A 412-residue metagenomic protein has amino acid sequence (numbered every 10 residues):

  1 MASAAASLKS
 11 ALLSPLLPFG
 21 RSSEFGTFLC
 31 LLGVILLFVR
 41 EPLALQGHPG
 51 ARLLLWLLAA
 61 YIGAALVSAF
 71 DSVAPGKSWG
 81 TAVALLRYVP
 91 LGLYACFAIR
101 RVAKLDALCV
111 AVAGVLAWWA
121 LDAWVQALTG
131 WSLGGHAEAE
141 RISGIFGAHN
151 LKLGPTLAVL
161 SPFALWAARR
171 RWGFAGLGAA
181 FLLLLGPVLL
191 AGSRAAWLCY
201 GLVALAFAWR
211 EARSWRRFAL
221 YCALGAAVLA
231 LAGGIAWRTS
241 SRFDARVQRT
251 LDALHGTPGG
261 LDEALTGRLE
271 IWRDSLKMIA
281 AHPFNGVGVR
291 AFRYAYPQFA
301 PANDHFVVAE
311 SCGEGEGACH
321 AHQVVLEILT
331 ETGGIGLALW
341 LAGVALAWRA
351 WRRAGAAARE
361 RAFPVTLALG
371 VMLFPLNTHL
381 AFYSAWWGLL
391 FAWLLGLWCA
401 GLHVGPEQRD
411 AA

Functional and structural regions predicted by a protein language model:
M1-V67, V73-G80, P90, R100-V110 (+4 more regions): Transmembrane signal-anchor hairpin modules in multi-pass inner-membrane enzymes, especially those that act on
K9-S10, L66, P90, D106-E138 (+8 more regions): Alpha-helical transmembrane segments of multi-pass inner-membrane proteins
S22-E41, A82-L93, K152-S161, L198-L205 (+2 more regions): Membrane-embedded alpha-helical segments of multi-pass membrane proteins, especially the transmembrane helices
C30-F38, A204, A232, A338-L346 (+1 more regions): Transmembrane alpha-helices of multi-pass inner-membrane enzymes
L185, L276, A281-N285, V307-R349: A conserved mid-to-late transmembrane alpha helix and its immediate loop/hinge that forms the functional core
L190, E211-A264, I271-A281, V289: A membrane-periplasm/extracellular boundary helix in multi-pass inner-membrane enzymes that assemble envelope glycans
W209, E331-M372: Hydrophobic transmembrane alpha-helices and their immediate junctions
R249-E270, R290-T330: Interfacial juxtamembrane loops and adjacent helix segments that form the catalytic/substrate-binding surfaces
